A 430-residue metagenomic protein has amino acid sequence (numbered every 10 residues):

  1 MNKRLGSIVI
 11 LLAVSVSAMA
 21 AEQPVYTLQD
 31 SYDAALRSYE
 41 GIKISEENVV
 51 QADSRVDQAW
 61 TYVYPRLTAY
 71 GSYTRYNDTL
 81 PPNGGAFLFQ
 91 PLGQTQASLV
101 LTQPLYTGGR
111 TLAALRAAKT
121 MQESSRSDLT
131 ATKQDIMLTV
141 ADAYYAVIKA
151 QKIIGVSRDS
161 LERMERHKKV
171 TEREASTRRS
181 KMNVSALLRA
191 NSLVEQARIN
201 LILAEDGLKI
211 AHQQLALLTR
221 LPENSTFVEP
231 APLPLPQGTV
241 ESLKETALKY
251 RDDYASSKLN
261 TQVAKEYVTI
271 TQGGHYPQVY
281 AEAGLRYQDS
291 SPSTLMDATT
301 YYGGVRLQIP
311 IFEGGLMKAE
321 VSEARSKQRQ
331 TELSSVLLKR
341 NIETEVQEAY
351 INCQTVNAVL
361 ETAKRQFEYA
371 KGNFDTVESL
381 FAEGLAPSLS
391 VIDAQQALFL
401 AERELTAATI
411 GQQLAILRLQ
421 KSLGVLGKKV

Functional and structural regions predicted by a protein language model:
M1-R37, G84, I202-K244, Q420-V430: Terminal intrinsically disordered/low-complexity segments used for targeting and assembly
A20-T68, S72, M182-V184, E223 (+6 more regions): Bacterial Sec-pathway N-terminal export signals of envelope proteins
Y26, K133-T246, A349-N352, V356: Periplasmic alpha-helical coiled-coil/stalk elements that build and connect Gram-negative outer-membrane
K43, R66-P91, T102-A131, A255 (+3 more regions): Small/polar (Gly/Ser/Thr/Ala-rich) solvent-exposed segments that form structured loops/beta-strands/short helices used
I44-A59, T132, I136-G155, R166-K169 (+6 more regions): Amphipathic alpha-helical coiled-coil segments
T95-L101, L243, Y301-L307: Hydrophobic, lipid-facing positions within transmembrane beta-strands of outer-membrane proteins
A204, D252, A408: Metallo-beta-lactamase
